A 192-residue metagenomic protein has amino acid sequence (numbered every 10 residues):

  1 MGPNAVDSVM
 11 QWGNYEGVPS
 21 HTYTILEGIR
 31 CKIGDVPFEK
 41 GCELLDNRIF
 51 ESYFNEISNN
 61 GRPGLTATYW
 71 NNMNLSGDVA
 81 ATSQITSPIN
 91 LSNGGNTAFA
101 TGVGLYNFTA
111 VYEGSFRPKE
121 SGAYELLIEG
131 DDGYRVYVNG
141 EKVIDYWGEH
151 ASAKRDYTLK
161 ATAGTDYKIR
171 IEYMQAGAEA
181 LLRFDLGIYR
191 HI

Functional and structural regions predicted by a protein language model:
A5-E27, C31-K32: Glycine- and acidic-residue-enriched helix-capping/strand-helix junction motifs
V36-E125, E129-I192: Extracellular/secretory pathway-exposed regions associated with glycan biology
